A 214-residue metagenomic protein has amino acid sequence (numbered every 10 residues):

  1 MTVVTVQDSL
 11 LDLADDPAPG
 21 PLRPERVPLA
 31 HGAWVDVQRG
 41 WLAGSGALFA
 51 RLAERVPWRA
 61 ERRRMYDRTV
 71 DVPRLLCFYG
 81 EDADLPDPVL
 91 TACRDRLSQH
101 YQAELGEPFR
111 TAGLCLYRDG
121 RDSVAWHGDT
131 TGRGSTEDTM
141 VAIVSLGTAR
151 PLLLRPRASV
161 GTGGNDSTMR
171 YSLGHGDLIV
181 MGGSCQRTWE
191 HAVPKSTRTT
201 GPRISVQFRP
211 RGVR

Functional and structural regions predicted by a protein language model:
M1-R214: Non-heme Fe(II) oxygenase metal-center motifs and adjacent flexible, charged/small-residue loops
